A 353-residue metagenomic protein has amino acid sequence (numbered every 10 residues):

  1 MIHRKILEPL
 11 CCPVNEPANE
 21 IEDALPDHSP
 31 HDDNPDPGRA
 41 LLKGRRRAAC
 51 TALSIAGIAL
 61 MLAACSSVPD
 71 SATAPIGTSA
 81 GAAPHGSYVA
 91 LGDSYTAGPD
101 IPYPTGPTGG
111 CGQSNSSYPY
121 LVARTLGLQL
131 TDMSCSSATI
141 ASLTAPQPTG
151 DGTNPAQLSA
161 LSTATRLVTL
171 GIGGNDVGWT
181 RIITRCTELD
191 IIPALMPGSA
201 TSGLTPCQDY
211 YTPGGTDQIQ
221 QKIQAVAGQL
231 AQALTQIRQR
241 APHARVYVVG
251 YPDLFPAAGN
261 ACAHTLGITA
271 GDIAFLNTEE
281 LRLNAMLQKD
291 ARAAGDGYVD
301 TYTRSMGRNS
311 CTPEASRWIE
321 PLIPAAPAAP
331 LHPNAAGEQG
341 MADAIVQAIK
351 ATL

Functional and structural regions predicted by a protein language model:
H3, D33-A56, N154, Q218-V226: N-terminal export and membrane-targeting signals
L62-A64: C-terminal motif of bacterial Sec signal peptides marking the signal peptidase cleavage site
S66-P69: Bacterial signal peptide processing site
A74-S137, L158-S159, T187-M196: Serine-esterase "nucleophile elbow" of acetyl-processing enzymes
S87-L91, T96, L130-S134, R166-G171 (+3 more regions): Structural recognition of the beta-strand scaffold that forms the well-ordered cores of secreted hydrolase catalytic
P146-A164: Short, well-structured alpha-helical segments in soluble
T180-Q221, D253-E280: Serine-dependent acyl-ester chemistry module
Y251-L353: Catalytic His-Asp segment of secreted/periplasmic serine-dependent ester chemistry enzymes
